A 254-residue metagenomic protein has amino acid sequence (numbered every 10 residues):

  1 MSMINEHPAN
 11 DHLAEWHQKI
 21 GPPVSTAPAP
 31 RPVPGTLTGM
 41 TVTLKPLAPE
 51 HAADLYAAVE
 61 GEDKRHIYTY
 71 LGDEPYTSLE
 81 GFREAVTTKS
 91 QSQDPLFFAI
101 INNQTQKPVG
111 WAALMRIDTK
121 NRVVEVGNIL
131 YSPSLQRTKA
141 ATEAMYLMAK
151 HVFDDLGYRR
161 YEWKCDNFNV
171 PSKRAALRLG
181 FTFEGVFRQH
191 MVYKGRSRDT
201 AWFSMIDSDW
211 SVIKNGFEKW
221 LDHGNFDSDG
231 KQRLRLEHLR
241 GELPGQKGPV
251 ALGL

Functional and structural regions predicted by a protein language model:
S2-T138, H151, D155, R196-A201 (+2 more regions): GNAT-family acyltransferases
A141-T142: Glycine-rich acyl-CoA binding loop
M148: Flexible ATP-lid and adjacent glycine-rich G1/G2 motifs of the Bergerat
D154-K164: Conserved GNAT acetyl-CoA-binding A-motif
W163-S172: Conserved beta-strand-loop-alpha-helix junction that forms the acyl-donor binding cleft
A175-A176, F203: Conserved active-site tyrosine of GNAT-family acetyltransferases
T182-R196: Conserved catalytic-core motifs of GNAT/GCN5-like acyltransferases
